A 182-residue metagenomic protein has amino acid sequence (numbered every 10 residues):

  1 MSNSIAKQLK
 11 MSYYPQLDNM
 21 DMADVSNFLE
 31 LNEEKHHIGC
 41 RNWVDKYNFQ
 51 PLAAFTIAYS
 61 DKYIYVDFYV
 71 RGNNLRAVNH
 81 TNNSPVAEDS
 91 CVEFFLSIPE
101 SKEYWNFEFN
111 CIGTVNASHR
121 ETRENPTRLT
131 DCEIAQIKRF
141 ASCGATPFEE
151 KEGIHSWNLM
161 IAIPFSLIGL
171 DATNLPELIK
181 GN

Functional and structural regions predicted by a protein language model:
M1-N182: Structural preference for beta-rich elements and adjacent junctions enriched in aromatics
